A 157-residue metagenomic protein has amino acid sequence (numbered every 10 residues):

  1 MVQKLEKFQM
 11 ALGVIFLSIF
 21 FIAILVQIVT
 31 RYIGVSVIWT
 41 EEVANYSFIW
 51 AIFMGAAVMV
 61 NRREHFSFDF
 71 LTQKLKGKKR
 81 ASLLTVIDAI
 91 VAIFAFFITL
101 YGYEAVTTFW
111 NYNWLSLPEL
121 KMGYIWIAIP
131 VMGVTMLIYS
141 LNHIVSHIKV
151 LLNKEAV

Functional and structural regions predicted by a protein language model:
M1-V157: Alpha-helical transmembrane segments and membrane-interface helix-loop junctions in multi-pass membrane proteins
